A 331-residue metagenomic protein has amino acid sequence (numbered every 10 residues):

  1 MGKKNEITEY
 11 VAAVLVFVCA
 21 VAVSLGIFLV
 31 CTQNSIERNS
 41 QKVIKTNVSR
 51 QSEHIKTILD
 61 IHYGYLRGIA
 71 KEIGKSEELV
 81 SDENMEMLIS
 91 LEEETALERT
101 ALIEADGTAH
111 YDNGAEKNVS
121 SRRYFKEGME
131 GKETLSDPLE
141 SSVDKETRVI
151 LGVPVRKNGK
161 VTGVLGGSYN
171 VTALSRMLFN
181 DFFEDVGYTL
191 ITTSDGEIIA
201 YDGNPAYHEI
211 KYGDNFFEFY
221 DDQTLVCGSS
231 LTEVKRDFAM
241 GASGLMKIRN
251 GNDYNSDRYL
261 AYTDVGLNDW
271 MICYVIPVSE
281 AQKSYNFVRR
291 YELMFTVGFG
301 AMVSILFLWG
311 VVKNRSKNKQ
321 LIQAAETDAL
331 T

Functional and structural regions predicted by a protein language model:
M1-R38, V297-A301: Extreme N-terminal signal-anchor transmembrane helix of membrane signaling/transducer proteins, especially in bacteria
V18, S279-L321: Cytoplasm-proximal transmembrane signaling helix
K42-Q51, T57-S136: Extracytoplasmic/periplasmic sensory segments of membrane signal-transduction proteins
V80-A96, V164, S168-E218: Solvent-exposed, extracytoplasmic
M85-E86, D112-E140, A206-I248: Extracytoplasmic/periplasmic sensor domains and loops in membrane signaling proteins
E94-A96, A105-D181: Extracytoplasmic/periplasmic ligand-binding sensor regions of membrane-associated signaling proteins
F217-L293: Extracellular/periplasmic juxtamembrane segments that couple receptor/chemosensory ectodomains to their
I322-T331: Conserved nucleotide-binding and Mg2+-coordinating catalytic segments in signaling enzymes
